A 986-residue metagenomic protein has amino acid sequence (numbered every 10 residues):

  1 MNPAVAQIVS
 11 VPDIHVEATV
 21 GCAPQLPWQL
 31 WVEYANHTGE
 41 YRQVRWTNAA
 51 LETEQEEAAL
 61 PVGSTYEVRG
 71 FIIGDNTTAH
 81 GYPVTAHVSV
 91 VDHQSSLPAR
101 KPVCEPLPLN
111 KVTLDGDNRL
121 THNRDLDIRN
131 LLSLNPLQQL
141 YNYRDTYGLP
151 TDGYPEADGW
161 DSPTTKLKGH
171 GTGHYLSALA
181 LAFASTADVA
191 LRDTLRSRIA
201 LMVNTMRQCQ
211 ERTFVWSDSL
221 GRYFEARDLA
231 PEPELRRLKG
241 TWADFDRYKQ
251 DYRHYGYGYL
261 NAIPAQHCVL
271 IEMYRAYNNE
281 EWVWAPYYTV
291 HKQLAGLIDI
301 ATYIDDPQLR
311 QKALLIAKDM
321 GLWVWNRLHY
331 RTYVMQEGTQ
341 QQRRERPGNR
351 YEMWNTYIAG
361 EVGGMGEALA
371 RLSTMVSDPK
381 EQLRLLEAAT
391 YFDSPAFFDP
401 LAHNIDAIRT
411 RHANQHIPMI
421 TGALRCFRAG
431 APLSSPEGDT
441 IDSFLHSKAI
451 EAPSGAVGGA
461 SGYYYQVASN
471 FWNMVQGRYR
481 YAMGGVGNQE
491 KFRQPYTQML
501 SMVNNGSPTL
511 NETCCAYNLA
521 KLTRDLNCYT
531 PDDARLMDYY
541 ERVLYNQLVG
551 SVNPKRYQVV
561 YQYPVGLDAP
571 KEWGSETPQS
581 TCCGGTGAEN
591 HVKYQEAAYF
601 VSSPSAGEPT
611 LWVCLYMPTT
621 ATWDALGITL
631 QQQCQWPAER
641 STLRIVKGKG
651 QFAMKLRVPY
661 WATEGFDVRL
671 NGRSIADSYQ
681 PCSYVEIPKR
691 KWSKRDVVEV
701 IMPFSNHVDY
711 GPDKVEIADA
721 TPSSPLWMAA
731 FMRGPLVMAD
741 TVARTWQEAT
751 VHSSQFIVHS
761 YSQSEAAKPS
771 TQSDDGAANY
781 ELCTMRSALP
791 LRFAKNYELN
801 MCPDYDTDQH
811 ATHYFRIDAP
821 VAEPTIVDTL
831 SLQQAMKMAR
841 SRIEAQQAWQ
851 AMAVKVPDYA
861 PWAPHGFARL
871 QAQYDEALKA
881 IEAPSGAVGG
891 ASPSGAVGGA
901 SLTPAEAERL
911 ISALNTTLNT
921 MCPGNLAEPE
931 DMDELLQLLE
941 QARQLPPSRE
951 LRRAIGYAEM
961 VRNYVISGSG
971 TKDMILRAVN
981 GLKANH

Functional and structural regions predicted by a protein language model:
Q7-E17, Q25, I826-P884, N919-I966 (+1 more regions): Amphipathic, heptad-repeat alpha-helical segments
G21-Q29, P61-V68: Short, solvent-exposed loop/turn segments enriched in Ser/Thr/Gly
N36-H87, L902-L910, N963-A978: Serine/threonine-rich, repeat-prone extracellular segments and beta-strand-based repeat modules of secreted/surface
L97-T186, R227-R253, A265-I304, E352 (+5 more regions): Aromatic (Trp/Tyr) and acidic
A190-R275, Y479-K491: Helix-terminus loop motifs that line ligand-binding clefts
L315-R425, A429, L433-L445: Hydrophobic, small-residue-rich alpha-helical packing segments that form membrane-like cores
M537-N546, S551, Y557-A638, R644 (+3 more regions): C-terminal beta-rich recognition modules with glycine/proline-rich loops and embedded aromatic residues
T663-P688, V708-E716: Solvent-exposed beta-strand/loop surfaces of large extracellular or lumenal domains
